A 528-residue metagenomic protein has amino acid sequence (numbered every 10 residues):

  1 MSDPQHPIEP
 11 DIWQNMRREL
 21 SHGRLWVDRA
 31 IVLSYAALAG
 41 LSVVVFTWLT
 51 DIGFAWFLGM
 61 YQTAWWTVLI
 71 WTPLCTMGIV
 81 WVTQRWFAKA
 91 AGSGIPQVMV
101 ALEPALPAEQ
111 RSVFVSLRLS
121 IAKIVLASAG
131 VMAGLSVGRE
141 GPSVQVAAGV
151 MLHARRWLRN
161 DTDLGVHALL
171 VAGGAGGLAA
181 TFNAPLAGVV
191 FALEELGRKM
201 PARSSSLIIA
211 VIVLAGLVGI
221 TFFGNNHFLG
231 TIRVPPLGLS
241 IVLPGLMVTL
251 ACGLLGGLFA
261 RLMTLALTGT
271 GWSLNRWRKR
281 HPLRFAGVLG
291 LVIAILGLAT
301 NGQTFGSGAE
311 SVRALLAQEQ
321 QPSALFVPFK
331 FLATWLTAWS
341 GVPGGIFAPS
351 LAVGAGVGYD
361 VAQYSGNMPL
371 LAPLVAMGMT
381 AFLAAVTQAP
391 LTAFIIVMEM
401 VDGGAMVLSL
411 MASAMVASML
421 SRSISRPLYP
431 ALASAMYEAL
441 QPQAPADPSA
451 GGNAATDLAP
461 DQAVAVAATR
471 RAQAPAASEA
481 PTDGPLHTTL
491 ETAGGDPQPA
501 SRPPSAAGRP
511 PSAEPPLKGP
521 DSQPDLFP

Functional and structural regions predicted by a protein language model:
M1-P499, P503-P528: Alpha-helical transmembrane segments and immediately membrane-proximal extracytoplasmic
